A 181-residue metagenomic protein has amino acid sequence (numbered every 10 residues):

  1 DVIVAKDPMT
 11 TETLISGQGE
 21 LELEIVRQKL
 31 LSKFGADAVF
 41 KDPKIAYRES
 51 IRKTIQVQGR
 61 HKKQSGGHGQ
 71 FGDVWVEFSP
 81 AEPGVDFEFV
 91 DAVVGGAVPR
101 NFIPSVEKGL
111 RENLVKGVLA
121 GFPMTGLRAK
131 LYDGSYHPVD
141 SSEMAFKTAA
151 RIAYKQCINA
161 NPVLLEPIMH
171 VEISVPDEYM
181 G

Functional and structural regions predicted by a protein language model:
D1-G181: Accessory interaction regions appended to the cores of large information-processing enzymes
